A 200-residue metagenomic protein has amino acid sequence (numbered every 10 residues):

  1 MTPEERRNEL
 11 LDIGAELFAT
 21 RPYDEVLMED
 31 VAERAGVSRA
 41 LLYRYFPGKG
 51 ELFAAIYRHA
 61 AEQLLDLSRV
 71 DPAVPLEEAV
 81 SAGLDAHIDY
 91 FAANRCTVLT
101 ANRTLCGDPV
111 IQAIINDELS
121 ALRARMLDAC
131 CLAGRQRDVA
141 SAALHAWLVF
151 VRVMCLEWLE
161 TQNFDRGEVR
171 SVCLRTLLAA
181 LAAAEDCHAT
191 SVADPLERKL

Functional and structural regions predicted by a protein language model:
M1-E5, C187-L200: N-terminal intrinsically disordered/low-complexity leader segments
E5, E9-E16, T20, R34 (+9 more regions): Alpha-helical structural segments
P22-Y23, F150: Short amphipathic helical patch at the helix-1/turn junction of helix-turn-helix
D24-E25, Y45, Q162: Flexible coil/turn residues that form the inter-helical turn or adjacent wing/linker of helix-turn-helix
V26, D30-R34, L42: Append "Primarily bacterial transcriptional regulators
Y90-Q112, N116, R125-L127, V153-E160 (+1 more regions): Amphipathic alpha-helical segments used for helix-helix packing
P109-G134, S141-V149, V153, E168-A182: Amphipathic alpha-helical packing segments from all-alpha helical-bundle domains
